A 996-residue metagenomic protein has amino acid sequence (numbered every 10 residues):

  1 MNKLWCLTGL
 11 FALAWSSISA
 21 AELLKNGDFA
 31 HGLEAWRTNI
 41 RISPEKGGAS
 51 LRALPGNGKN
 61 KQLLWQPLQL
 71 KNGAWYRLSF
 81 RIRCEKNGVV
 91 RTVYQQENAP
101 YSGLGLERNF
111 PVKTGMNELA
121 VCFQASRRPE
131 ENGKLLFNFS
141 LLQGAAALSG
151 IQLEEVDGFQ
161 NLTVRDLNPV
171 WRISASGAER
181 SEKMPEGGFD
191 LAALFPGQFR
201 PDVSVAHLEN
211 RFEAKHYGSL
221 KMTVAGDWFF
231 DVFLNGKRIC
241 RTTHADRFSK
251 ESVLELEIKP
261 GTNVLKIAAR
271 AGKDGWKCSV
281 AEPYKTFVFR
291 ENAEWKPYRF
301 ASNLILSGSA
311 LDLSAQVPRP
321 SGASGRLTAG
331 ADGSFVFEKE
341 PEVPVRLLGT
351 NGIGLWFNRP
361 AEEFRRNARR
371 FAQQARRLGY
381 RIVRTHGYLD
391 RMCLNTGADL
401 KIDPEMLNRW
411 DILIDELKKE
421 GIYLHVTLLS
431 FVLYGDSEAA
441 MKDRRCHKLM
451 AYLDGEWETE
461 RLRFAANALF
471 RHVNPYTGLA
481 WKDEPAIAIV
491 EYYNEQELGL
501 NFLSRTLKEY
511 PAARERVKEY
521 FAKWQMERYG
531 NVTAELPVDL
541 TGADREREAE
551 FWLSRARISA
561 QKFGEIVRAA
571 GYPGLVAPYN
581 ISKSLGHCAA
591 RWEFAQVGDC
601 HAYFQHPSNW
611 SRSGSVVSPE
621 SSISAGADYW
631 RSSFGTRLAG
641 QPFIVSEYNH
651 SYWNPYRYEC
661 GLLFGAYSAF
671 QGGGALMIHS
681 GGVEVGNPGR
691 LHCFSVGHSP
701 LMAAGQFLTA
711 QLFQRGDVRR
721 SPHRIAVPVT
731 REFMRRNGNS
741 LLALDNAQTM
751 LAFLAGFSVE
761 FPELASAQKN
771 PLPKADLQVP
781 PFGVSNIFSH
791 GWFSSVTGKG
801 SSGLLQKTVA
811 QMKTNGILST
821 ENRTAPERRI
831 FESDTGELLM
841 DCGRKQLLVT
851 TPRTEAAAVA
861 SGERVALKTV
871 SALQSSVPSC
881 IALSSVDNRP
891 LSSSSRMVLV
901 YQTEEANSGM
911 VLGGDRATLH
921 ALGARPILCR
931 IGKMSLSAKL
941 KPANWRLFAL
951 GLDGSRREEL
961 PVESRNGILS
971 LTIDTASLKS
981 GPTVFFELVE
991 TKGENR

Functional and structural regions predicted by a protein language model:
A20-A35, A147, E155-P201, R211 (+5 more regions): Accessory carbohydrate-binding/adhesion or oligomerization-edge regions at the termini of glycan-active proteins
A21-T163: Extracellular and organelle-lumenal recognition/adhesion modules and their flexible linkers in secreted
L135-F137, A214, G218-V232, L265: Aromatic-lined ligand-binding clefts that engage carbohydrates, nucleic acids, or primary amines
D231-V280, L969-L978: Beta-strand-rich ligand-recognition modules
V232, G967-R996: C-terminal beta-strand-rich structural cap/linker in extracellular carbohydrate-active enzymes
S324-S334, E338-A595: Active-site mouth of glycoside hydrolases
S559-L575, S584-Q605, V617-F761, L772: Catalytic-core region of carbohydrate-active enzymes that cleave or remodel glycosidic bonds
R720-L940, W945-A949, N966, T972: Long, low-hydrophobicity ectodomains and other hydrophilic envelope-associated domains
